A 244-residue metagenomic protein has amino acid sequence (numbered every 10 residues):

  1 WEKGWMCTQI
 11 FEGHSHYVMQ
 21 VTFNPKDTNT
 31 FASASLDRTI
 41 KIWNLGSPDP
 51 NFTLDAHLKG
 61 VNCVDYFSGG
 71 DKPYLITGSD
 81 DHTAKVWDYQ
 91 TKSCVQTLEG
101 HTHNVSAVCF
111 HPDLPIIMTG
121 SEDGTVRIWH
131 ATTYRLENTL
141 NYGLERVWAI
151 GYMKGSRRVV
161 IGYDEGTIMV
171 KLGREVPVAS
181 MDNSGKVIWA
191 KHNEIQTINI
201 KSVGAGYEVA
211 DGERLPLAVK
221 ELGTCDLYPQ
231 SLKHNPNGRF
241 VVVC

Functional and structural regions predicted by a protein language model:
W1-E2, V21, I40-W43, V64 (+5 more regions): WD40-repeat beta-propellers
M6-F11, D49-L54, S93-L98, R135-L140 (+1 more regions): A short beta-strand motif characteristic of beta-propeller blades
C7, Y17-V18, D27-T30, P50 (+11 more regions): WD40/WD-repeat beta-propeller blade-loop signature
E12-V18, D55-V61, E99-V105, L140-V147 (+1 more regions): WD40/WD-repeat beta-propeller blade N-cap
T22-T28, G46-S47, D65-K72, G78 (+6 more regions): Loop/turn segments within WD40 beta-propeller blades
A32, I76, M118, V160 (+2 more regions): Structural core positions within WD40/WD-like beta-propeller blades
S33-D37, T77-D81, T119-D123, G162-E165: Conserved strand-to-loop turn within each blade of WD40 beta-propeller repeats
T197-G223: Surface-exposed loop/turn elements that mediate protein-protein interactions on large endomembrane-trafficking
